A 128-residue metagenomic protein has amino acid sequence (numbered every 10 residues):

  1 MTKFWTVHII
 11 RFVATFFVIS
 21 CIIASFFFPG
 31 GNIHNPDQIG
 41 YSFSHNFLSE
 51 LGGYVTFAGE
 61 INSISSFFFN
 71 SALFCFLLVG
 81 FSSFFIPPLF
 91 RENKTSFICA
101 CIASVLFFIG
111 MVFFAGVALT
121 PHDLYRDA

Functional and structural regions predicted by a protein language model:
K3-I10, A58-F68, N93-A103, R126: Membrane-interface helix-boundary signature
F4-I33: N-terminal signal-anchor transmembrane alpha helix
T6-F17, F68-C75, A103-G110: Hydrophobic alpha-helical transmembrane segments of polytopic
H34-I61: Extracytosolic (periplasmic/ER-lumenal) interhelical loops and adjacent juxtamembrane/interface segments of multi-pass
V55-L89: Individual transmembrane alpha-helix segments
L78-F108: Cytoplasmic juxtamembrane regions at transmembrane-helix boundaries
S104-A128: Membrane-proximal helix-loop-helix units in multi-pass membrane proteins
